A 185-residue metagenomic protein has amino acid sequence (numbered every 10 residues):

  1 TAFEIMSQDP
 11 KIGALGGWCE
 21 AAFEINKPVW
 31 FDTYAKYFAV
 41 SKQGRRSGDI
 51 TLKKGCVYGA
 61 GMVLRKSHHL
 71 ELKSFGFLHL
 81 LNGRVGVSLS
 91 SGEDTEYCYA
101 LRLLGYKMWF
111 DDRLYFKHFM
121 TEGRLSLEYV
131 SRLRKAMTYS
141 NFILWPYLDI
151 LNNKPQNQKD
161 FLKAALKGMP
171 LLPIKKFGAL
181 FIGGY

Functional and structural regions predicted by a protein language model:
T1, Y97-A100: Short active-site alpha-helical segment characteristic of glycosyltransferases and processive polysaccharide synthases
T1-F31: Conserved donor NDP-sugar-binding/catalytic core segment of glycosyltransferases
G17, Y34-K54, L70: Short, flexible, basic/aromatic active-site loop/helix in glycosyltransferases
Y58-S74: Conserved nucleotide-sugar donor-binding and metal-coordinating catalytic region shared by glycosyltransferases
V63, S91, F110: Short aromatic/basic micro-patch
G76-H79, G105-K117, V130: Catalytic beta-strand/loop signature of glycosyltransferases that borders the donor
L80-Y97: Acidic donor-binding loop at a coil-to-helix junction in glycosyltransferase catalytic cores that engages
L133-Y139, L151-Y185: Non-catalytic, C-terminal membrane-associated alpha-helical segments of glycosyltransferases
